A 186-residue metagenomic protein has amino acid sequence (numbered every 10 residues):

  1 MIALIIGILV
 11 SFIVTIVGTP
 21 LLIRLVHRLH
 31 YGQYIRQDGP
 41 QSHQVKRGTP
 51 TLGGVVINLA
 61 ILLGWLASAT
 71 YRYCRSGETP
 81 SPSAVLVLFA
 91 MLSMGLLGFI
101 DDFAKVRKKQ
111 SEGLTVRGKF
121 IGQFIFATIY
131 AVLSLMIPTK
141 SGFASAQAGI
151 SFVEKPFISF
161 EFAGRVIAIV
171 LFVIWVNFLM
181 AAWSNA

Functional and structural regions predicted by a protein language model:
M1-A186: "…together with the soluble PPM/PP2C metallo-phosphatase catalytic core" -> "…together with the soluble PPM/PP2C
